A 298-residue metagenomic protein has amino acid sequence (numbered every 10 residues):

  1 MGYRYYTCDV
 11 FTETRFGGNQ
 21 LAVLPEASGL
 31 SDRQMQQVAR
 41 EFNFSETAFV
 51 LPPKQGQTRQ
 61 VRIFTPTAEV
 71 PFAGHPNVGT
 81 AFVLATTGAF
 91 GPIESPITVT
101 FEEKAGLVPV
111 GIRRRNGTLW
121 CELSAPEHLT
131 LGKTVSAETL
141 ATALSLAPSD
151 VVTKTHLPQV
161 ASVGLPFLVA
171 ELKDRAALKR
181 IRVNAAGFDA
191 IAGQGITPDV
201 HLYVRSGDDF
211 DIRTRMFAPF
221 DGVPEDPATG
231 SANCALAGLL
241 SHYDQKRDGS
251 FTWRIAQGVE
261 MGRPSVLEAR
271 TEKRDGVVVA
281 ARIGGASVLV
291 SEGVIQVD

Functional and structural regions predicted by a protein language model:
M1-A73, V78-D298: Active-site proximal loop and beta-alpha junction motif in alpha/beta enzyme cores
